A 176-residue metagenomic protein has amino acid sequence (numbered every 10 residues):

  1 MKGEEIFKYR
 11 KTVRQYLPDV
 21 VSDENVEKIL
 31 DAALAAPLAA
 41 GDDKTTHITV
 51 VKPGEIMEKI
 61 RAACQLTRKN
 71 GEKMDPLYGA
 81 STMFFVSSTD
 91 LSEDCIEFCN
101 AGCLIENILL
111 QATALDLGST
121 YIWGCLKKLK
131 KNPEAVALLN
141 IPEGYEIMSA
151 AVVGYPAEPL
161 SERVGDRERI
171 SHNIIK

Functional and structural regions predicted by a protein language model:
M1-T82, K176: N-terminal amphipathic, basic helical "cap/leader" segment at the start of enzyme domains
G3-E5, T12, L17, E146-K176: C-terminal helix-cap and adjacent tail motif
A33, F84, D90-A135: Small-aliphatic-rich amphipathic alpha-helix that forms the alpha element of a beta-alpha
P53-E58, D90-S92, P133, A157: Short, charged/polar surface micro-motifs in flexible loops or helix N-caps
Q65-T67, N100-G102, A137-L138, R167-R169: Short, solvent-exposed amphipathic alpha-helical segments in soluble enzyme and RNA/protein-processing domains
R68, K73-P76, V136-E162: A glycine-rich helix N-cap at a beta->alpha junction
T82, L115, I147-S149: Generic beta-strand structural signal
